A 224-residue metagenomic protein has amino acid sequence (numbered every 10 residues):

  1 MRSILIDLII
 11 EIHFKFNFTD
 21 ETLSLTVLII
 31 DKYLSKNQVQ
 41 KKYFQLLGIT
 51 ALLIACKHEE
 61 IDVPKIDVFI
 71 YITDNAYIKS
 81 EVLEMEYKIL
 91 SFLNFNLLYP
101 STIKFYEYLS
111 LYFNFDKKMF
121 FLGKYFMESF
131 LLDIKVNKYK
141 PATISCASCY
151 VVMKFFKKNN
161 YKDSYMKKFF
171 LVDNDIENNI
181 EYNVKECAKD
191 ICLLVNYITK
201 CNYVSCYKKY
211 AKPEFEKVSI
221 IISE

Functional and structural regions predicted by a protein language model:
M1-E224: Acidic, serine/threonine-rich low-complexity regulatory regions at protein termini of eukaryotic cell-cycle
